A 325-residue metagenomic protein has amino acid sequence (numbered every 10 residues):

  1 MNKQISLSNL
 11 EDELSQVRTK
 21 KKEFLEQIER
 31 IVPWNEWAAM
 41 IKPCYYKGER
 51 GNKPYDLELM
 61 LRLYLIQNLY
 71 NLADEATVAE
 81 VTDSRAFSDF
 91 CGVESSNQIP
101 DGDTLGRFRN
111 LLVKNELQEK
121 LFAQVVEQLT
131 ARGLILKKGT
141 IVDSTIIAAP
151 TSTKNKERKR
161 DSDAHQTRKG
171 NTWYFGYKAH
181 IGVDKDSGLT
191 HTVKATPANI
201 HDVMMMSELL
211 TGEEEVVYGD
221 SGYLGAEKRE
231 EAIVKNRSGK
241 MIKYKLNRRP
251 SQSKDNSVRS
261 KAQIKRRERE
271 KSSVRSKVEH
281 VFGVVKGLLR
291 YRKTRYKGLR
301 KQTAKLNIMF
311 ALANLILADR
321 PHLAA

Functional and structural regions predicted by a protein language model:
M1-N35, K42-P43, A324-A325: Charged, often Cys/His-bearing segments associated with DNA-binding zinc-finger transcription factors
N2, S8-N9, L57, I66 (+7 more regions): Polybasic low-complexity intrinsically disordered regions
E11, T211, E215-V216, S221-R300 (+1 more regions): Helix-centered, glycine/charged polyanion-binding patches within enzymatic domains that contact phosphate-containing
L25-A39, C44-N52, L59-E75: A positively charged, amphipathic N-terminal helix/segment that binds anionic biomolecules
P33, G51-E58, N97-P100, E270 (+2 more regions): Secondary-structure capping and boundary motifs in well-ordered enzyme cores
D83, F87, K114, E215 (+4 more regions): Short, well-ordered loop/turn and helix-capping segments at boundaries between secondary-structure elements and domains
K265, P321-A325: A short, flexible helix-boundary coil/loop motif
